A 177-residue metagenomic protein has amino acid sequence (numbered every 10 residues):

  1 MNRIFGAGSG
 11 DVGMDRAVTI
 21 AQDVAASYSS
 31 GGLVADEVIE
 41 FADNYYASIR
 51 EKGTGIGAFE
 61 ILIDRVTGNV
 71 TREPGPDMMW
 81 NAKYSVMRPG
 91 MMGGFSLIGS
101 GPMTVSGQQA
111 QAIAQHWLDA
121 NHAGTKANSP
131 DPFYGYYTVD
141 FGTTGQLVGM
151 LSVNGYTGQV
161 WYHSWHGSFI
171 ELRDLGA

Functional and structural regions predicted by a protein language model:
M1-V34, V38-S152, Y156-A177: Extracellular/periplasmic low-complexity linear segments
